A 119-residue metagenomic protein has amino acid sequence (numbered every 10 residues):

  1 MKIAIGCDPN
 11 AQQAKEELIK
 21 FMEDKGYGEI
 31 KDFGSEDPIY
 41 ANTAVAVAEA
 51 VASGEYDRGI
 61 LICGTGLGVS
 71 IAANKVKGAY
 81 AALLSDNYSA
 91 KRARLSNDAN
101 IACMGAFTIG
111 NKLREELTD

Functional and structural regions predicted by a protein language model:
K2, Q13, K31-F33: Helix-termini ("caps") and immediately adjacent flexible loops/tails, especially at membrane-solvent interfaces
A4-A14, N87-D119: C-terminal binding/interaction regions
Q13-D24: Short, solvent-exposed amphipathic alpha-helices that sit in or adjacent to ligand/effector-binding or catalytic
M22-E29, E55: Short helix-capping segments at alpha-helix termini
G26, V76-K77, N97: Short, structured coil segments at secondary-structure junctions
G28-Y40: A short beta-strand-loop structural module common to alpha/beta enzyme folds
T43, V47-L83: Helix-adjacent hinge/juxtasegments
